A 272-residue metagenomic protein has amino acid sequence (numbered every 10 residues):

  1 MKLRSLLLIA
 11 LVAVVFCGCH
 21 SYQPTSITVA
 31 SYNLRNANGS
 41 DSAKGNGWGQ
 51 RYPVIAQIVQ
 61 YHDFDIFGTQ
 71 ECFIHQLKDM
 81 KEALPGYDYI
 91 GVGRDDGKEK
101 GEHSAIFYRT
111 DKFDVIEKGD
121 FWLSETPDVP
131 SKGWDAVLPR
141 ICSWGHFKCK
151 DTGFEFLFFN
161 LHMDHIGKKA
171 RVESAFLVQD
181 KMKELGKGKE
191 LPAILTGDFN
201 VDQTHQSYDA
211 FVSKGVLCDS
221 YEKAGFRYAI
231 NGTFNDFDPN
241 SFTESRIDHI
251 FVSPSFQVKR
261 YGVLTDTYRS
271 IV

Functional and structural regions predicted by a protein language model:
M1-S26: Bacterial Sec-dependent N-terminal signal peptides
C17-A83, D95-E102, F176: N-terminal, active-site-proximal structural segment of metallo-dependent hydrolase catalytic domains
I27, D65-I66, F156, P192-I194 (+1 more regions): Short, Asp-centered acidic motifs that coordinate Mg2+ and/or phosphate in catalytic or ligand-binding sites
Y32-L34, E71, L161-M163, G197-F199: Active-site metal-binding loops of divalent metal-dependent hydrolases
S40-K44, T126-W134, L161-R171: Surface-exposed cleft-lining segments at the edges of enzyme active sites
I66-E155, F159, R260-L264: Structured beta-strand-rich core segments of catalytic domains in phosphoester-bond hydrolases
G68-Q70, V92, I194-D198, D219-E222: Active-site neighborhood of phospho(di)ester-bond hydrolases with catalytic His/Asp-centered motifs
K169, E173, D180-A193, V201-V272: Metal-dependent phosphoester-hydrolase catalytic domains
